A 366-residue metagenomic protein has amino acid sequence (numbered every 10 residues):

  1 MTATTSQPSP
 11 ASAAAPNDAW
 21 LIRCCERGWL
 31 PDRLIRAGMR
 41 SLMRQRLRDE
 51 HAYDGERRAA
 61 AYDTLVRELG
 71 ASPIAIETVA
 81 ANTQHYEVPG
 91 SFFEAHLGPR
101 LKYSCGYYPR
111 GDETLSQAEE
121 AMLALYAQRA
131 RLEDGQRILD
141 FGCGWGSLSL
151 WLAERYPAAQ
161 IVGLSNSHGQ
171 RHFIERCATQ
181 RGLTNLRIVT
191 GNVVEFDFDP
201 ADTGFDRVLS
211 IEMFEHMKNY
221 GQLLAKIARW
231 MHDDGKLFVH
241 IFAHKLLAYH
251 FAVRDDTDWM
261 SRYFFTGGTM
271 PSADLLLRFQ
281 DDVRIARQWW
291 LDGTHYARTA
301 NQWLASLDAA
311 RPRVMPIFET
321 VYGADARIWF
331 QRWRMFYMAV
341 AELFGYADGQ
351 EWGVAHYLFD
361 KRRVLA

Functional and structural regions predicted by a protein language model:
R46-R129: Conserved Class I S-adenosyl-L-methionine-dependent methyltransferase catalytic core
G135-G144: Conserved class I S-adenosyl-L-methionine
W145-P157: Conserved SAM-binding loop of SAM-dependent methyltransferases across substrates and taxa, primarily the Class I
R181-E195: Conserved SAM-binding strand-loop segment of SAM-dependent methyltransferases
E195-V208: A short acidic, Gly/Pro-enriched loop at the edge of an enzyme's catalytic core that lines a small-molecule cofactor
G221-D233: A short glycine-rich, Lys/Arg-flanked "PGG" loop and its adjoining helix->strand segment in the class I
D234-F242: Conserved beta-strand signature within the Rossmann-like core of class I S-adenosyl-L-methionine
A243, Y249-E351, D360-V364: Substrate-binding/catalytic lobe of Class I Rossmann-like enzymes that use SAM or dcSAM, i.e., the mid-to-C-terminal
